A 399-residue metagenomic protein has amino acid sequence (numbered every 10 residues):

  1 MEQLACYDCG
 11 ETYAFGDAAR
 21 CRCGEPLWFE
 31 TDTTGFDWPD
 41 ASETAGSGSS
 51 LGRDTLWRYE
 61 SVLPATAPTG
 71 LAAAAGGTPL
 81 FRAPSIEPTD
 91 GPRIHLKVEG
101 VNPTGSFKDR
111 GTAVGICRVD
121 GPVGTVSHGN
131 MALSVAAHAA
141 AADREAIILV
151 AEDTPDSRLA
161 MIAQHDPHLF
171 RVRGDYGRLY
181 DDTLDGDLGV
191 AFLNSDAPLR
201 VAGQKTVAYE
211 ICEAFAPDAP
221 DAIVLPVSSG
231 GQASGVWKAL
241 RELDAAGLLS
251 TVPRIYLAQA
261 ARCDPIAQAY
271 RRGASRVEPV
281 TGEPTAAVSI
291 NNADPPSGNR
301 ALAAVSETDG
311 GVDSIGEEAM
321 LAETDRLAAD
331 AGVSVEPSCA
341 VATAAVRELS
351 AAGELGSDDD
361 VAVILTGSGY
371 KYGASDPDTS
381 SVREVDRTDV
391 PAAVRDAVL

Functional and structural regions predicted by a protein language model:
M1-L399: PLP-dependent amino-acid enzyme catalytic core
